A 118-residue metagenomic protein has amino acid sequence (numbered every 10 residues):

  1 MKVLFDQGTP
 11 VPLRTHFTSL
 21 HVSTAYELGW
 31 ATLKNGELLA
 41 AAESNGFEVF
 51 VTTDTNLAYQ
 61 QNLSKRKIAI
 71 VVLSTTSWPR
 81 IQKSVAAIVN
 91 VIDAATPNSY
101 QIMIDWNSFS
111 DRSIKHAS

Functional and structural regions predicted by a protein language model:
M1-E48: N-terminal first-folded block
K2-P10, F109, I114-S118: Metal-dependent nucleic-acid phosphoesterase active-site entry motif
R14-T15, Q60-N62, Q82: Short glycine-/acidic-enriched loop or helix-start segments at secondary-structure transitions that form or flank
L38-A40, S84-N90, A117: Short, surface-exposed amphipathic charged segments that create phosphate/polyanion-binding patches used for binding
E43-L63: Acidic, metal-binding active-site segment of PIN/NYN-like and related structure-specific nucleases
R66: Feature captures the catalytic cores and cofactor-binding loops of soluble hydro-lyases/lyases that act on carboxylate
A69-R112: C-terminal structural segments of small proteins and small subunits
